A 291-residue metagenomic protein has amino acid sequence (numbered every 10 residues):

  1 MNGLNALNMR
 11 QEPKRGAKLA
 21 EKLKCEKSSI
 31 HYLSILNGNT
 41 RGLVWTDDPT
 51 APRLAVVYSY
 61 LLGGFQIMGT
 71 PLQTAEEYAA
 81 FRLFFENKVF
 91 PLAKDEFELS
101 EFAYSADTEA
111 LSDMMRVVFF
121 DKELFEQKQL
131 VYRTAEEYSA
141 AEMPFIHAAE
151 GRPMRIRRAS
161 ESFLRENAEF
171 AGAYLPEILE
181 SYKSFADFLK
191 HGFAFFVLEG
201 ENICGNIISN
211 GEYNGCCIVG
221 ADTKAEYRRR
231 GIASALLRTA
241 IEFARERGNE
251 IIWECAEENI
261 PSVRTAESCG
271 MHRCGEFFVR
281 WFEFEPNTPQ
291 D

Functional and structural regions predicted by a protein language model:
M1-S28, T134-K183: Short amphipathic alpha-helix that is part of the acyltransferase structural core
R41-L43, D48, P52-L164: Acyl-donor-binding surface of acyltransferase catalytic domains
A51-R53, N202-G205, P261: Glycine-rich acetyl-CoA-binding "A-motif" of GNAT/NAT acetyltransferases
A75-K88, R229-E242, R264, S268: Conserved acetyl-CoA-binding loop-helix of GNAT-fold acetyltransferases
E109-E123, S234, E257-G275: Conserved active-site alpha-helix within GNAT-family acetyltransferase domains
R133-P144, S268, H272, E276-D291: Terminal substrate-recognition subdomain of acyl/acetyltransferases
S181-C216, G220-K224: A conserved beta-strand-loop-helix scaffold within acyl/acetyltransferase catalytic domains
A221, I251-C255: Conserved hydrophobic beta-strand within the GNAT/NAT acetyltransferase core sheet that lines the active-site cleft
